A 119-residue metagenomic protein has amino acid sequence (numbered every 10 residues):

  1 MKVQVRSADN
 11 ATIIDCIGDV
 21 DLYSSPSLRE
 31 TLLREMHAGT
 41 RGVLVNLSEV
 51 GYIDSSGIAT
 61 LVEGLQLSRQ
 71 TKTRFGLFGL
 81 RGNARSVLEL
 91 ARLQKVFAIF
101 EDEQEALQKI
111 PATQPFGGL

Functional and structural regions predicted by a protein language model:
M1-D15: Short beta-strand/loop segment at the start of cytosolic alpha/beta domains
Q4-R6, F78, F100: General small-molecule cofactor/ligand-binding pocket signal
A8-N10, S48, Q104: Conserved catalytic submotifs in the C-terminal HATPase_c
V20-F97: Amphipathic alpha-helical interaction surfaces in cytosolic regulatory modules
E101-L119: A charged, well-structured terminal subsegment
